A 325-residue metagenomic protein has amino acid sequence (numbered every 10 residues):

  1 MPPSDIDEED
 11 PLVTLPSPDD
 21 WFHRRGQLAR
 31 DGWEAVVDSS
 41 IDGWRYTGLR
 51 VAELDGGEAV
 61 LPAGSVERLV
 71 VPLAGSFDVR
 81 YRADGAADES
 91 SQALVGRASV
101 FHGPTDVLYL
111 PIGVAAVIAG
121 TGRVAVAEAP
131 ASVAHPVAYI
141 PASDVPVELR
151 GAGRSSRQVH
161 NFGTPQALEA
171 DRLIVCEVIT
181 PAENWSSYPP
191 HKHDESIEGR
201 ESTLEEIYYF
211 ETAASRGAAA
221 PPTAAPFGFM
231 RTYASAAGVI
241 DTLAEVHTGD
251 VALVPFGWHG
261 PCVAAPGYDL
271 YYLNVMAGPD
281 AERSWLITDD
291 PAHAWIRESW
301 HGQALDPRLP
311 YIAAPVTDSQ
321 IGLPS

Functional and structural regions predicted by a protein language model:
P2-V60, E67-D78, Q303-G322: Hydrophobic, proline/glycine-rich low-complexity stretches
Q27-A59, R157-I207: A short glycine-rich, His/Asp/Glu-containing loop-to-beta-strand
G64-Q92, G96, T105, A182 (+2 more regions): Glycine- and acidic-residue-biased ligand/ion/polar-headgroup-sensing regions
A87-G113, I140-S143, S156-V159: Short acidic (Asp/Glu) patches
S99, R123-T164, P266, L273-I321: Double-stranded beta-helix
F101-G120, A129, E245-P266: Conserved metal-binding segment of the jelly-roll/cupin
I112, G120, V126-P130, G163-T164 (+4 more regions): Short, structured patches in soluble enzyme cores that scaffold and shape functional sites
V239-L253, W258-D289: Catalytic core of Fe(II)/2-oxoglutarate
